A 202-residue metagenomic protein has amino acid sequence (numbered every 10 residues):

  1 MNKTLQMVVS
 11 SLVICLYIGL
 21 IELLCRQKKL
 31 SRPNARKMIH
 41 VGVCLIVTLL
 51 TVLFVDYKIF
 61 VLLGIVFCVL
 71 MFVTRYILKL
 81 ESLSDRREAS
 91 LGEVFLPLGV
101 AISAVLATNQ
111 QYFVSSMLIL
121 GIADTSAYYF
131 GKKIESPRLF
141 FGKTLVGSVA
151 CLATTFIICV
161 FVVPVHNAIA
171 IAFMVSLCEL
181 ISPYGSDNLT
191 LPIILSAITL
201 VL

Functional and structural regions predicted by a protein language model:
N2-V9, G19-F60, L70-V162, H166-L202: Interhelical loop and helix-boundary elements at the membrane-water interface of polytopic inner-membrane proteins
V13-Y17: Glycine/aspartate-rich loop-and-adjacent alpha/beta segment that forms the canonical ThDP
L63-G64: Post-signal-peptide N-terminal segment of Sec-exported extracytoplasmic proteins
